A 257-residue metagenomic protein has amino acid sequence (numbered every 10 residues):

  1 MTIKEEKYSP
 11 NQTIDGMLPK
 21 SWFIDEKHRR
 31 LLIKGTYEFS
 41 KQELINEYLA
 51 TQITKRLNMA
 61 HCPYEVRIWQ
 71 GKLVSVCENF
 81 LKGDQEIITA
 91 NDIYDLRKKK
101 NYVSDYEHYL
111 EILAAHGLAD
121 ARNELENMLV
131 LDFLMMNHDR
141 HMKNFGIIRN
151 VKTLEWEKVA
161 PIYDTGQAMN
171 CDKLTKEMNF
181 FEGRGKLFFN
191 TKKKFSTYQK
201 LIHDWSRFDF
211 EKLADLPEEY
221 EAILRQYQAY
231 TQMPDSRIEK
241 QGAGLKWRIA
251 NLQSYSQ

Functional and structural regions predicted by a protein language model:
M1-L96: Conserved ATP-binding subdomain of kinase catalytic cores across diverse folds
N11, P19, K72, M128 (+3 more regions): Ferredoxin-like alpha/beta domains used as RNA- or RNAP-binding modules
K20, V103-Y106, P217: Hydrophobic faces of stable alpha-helices that mediate helix-helix packing
T36, K55, K152-Q257: C-terminal catalytic region of ATP-dependent kinase domains
Y48-R56, N123, N127-L131, A243 (+1 more regions): A broad, structural surface signal
N79-L129, N251-L252: ATP-dependent phospho-/nucleotidyl transfer catalytic cores
D105-L174: Conserved kinase catalytic-core segment
